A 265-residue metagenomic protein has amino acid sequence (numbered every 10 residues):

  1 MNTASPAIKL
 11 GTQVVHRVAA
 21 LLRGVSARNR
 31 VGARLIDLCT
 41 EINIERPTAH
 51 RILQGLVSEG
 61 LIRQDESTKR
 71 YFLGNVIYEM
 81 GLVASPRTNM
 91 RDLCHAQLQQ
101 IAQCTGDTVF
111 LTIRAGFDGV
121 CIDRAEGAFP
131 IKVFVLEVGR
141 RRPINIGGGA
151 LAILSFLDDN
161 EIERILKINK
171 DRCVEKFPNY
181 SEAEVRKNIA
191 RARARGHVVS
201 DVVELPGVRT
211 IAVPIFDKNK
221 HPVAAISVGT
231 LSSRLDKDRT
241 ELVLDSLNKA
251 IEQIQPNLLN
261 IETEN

Functional and structural regions predicted by a protein language model:
M1-R87, R91-D92, E252-N260: N-terminal helix-turn-helix
K69-I168: Amphipathic alpha-helical effector-binding/dimerization core of metabolite-sensing transcriptional regulators
L93-I101, L166-A212, E252, N257: Short, basic/aromatic recognition patches
R124-E126, V203, S227: Short clusters of small/polar residues that mark proteolytic maturation junctions
E182-E184, N188-A190, R195, P206-G207 (+1 more regions): Juxtadomain coupling helices with adjacent low-complexity linkers
I215-K218: Sensor-regulatory modules in signal-transduction proteins
